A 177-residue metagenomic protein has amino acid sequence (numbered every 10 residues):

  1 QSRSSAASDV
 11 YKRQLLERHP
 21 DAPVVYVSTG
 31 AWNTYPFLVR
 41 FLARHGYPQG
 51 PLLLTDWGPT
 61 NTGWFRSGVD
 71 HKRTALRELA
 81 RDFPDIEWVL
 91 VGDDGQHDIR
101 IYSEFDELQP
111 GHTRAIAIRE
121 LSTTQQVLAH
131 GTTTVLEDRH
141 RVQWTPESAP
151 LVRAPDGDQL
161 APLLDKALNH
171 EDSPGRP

Functional and structural regions predicted by a protein language model:
Q1-A7, Y11: Single conserved hydrophobic/aromatic residue that forms the stacking wall/gate of nucleotide- or nucleobase-binding
K12, T29: Acidic, metal/cofactor-coordinating or nucleic-acid-engaging core segments within structured domains
Q14-A22, H45-P48: Secondary-structure boundary elements
E17-V25, R81-W88: Short, surface-exposed connector motifs at secondary-structure boundaries
G30-P177: C-terminal cap/substrate-recognition subdomain and adjoining C-terminal extension of metal-dependent phosphatase-like
